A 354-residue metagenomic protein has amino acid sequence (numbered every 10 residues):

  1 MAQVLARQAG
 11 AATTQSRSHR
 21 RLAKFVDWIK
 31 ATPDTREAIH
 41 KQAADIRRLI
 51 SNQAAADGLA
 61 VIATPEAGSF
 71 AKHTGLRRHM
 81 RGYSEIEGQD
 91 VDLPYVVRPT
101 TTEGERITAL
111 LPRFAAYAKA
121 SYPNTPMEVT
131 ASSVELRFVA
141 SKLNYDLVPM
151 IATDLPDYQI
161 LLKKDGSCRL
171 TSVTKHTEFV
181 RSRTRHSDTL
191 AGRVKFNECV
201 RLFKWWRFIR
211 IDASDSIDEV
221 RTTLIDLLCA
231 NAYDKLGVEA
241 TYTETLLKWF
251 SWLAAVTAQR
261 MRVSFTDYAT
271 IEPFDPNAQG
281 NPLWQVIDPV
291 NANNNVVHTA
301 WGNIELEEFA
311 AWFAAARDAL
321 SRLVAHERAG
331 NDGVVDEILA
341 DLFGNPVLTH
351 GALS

Functional and structural regions predicted by a protein language model:
M1-G88, P99-T108, A352-S354: N-terminal regions immediately upstream of nucleotidyltransferase
R47-I50, A54, I107-K163: Conserved catalytic core of two-metal-ion nucleotidyltransferases
A71-K72, L76-P94, E135-M150: Histidine-centered divalent-metal-coordination microenvironment in nucleic-acid enzymes
E87-R98, K175-H186, D226: Glycine-rich, often proline-containing surface loops adjacent to acidic residues and nearby aromatics that form
K142-L202, W206, L353-S354: Extended, alpha-helix-rich binding/interface surfaces that flank or overlap catalytic cores and mediate recognition
K195-R328, V334: Conserved nucleotidyltransferase catalytic core and NTase-mimicking acidic/glycine-rich helix/loop elements in nucleic
N331-S354: C-terminal non-catalytic accessory extensions
